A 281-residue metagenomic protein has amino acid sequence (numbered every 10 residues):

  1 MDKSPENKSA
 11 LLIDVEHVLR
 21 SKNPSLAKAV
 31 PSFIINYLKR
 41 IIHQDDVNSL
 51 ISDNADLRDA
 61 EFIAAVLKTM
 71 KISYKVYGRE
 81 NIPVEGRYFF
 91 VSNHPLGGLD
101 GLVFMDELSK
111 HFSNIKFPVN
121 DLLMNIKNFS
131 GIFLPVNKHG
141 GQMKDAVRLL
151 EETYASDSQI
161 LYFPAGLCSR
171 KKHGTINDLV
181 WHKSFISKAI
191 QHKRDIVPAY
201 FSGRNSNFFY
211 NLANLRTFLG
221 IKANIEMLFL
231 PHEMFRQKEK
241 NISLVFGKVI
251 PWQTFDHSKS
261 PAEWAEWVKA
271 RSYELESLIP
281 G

Functional and structural regions predicted by a protein language model:
M1-V91, G101-V103, K110-F112, S130: Membrane-anchoring hydrophobic helices of lipid-metabolizing enzymes
D2, L11, V15, A146-G281: Non-catalytic C-terminal accessory region of glycerolipid acyltransferases and related lyso-lipid remodeling enzymes
S52, A65-K71, V136-Q142, G174-T175: Short, flexible loop segments at the rims of nucleotide/cofactor-binding pockets, characterized by
M70-V76, Q142-K144, E226-L228: Short gly/ser/thr-rich secondary-structure transition/capping motifs
V91, F129-K138, A165-H173: Short, basic, glycine/proline-bearing loop/turn elements
H94: Active-site pocket-lining segments that scaffold enzyme catalytic pockets across diverse folds
D106-S109, D178-V180: Glycine-rich, phosphate-binding/catalytic loops in enzymes
S109, S113-A155: Conserved nucleotide-cofactor-binding alpha/beta core module
